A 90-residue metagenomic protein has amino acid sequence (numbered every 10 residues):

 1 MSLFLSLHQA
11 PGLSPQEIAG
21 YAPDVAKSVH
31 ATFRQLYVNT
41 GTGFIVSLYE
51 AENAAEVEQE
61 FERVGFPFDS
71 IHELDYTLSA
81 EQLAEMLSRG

Functional and structural regions predicted by a protein language model:
M1-V29, N39-G43, A54, E60 (+1 more regions): Short S/T/G/P-rich N-terminal loop/turn motif that feeds into the first structured element of a domain
V29, V64-P67: Short, structured coil segments at secondary-structure junctions
H30-L36, S70: A short linear hydrophobic-aromatic micro-motif
F66-L78: Conserved short beta-strand edge segments in small beta-sheet-based binding/regulatory domains
